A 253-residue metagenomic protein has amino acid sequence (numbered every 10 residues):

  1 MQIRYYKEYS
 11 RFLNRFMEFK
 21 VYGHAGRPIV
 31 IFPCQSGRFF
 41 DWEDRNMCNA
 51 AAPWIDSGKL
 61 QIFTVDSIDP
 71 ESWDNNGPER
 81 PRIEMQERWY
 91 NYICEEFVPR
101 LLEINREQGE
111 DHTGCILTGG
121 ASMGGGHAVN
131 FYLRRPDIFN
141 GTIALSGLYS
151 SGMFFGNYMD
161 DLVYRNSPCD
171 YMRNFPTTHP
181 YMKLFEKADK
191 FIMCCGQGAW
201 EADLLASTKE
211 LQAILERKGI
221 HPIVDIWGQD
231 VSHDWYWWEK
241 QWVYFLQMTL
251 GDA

Functional and structural regions predicted by a protein language model:
M1-A253: Non-catalytic cap/lid and distal C-terminal segments of serine-dependent acyl enzymes
